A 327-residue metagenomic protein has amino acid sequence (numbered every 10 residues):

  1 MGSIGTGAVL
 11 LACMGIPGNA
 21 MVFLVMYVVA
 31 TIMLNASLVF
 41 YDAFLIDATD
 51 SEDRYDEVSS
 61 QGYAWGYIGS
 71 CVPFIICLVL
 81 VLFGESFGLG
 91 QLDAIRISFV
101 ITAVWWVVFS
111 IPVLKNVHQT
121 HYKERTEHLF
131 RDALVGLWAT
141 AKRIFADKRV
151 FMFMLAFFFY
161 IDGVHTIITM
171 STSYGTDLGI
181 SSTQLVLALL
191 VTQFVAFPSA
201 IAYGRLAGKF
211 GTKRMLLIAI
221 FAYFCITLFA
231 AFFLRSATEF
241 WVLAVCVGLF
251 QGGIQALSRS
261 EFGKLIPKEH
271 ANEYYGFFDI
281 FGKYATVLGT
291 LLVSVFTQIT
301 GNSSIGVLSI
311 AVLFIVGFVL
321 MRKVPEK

Functional and structural regions predicted by a protein language model:
M1-A12, R214-F229: Structural signature of the two symmetry-related core transmembrane helices
C13-Y27, A231-L243: Helix-loop junctions at membrane interfaces in 12-TM secondary transporters
A36-D50, G253-I266: Intracellular juxtamembrane helix-capping segments at the cytosolic ends of symmetry-related transmembrane helices
S59-L80, D279-G289: Glycine-rich segments within core transmembrane alpha-helices of 12-TM secondary carriers
L80-V104, V295-F314: A membrane-interface helix-boundary motif in multi-pass transporters
W105-N116, L308-K327: Multi-pass alpha-helical transporter architecture, strongest for 12-TM Major Facilitator/SLC carriers used
H118-M154: Juxtamembrane intracellular "pre-TM" segments in multi-pass secondary transporters
P198-T212, T297: Helix-to-loop junctions at the C-terminal end of transmembrane segments in multipass secondary transporters
